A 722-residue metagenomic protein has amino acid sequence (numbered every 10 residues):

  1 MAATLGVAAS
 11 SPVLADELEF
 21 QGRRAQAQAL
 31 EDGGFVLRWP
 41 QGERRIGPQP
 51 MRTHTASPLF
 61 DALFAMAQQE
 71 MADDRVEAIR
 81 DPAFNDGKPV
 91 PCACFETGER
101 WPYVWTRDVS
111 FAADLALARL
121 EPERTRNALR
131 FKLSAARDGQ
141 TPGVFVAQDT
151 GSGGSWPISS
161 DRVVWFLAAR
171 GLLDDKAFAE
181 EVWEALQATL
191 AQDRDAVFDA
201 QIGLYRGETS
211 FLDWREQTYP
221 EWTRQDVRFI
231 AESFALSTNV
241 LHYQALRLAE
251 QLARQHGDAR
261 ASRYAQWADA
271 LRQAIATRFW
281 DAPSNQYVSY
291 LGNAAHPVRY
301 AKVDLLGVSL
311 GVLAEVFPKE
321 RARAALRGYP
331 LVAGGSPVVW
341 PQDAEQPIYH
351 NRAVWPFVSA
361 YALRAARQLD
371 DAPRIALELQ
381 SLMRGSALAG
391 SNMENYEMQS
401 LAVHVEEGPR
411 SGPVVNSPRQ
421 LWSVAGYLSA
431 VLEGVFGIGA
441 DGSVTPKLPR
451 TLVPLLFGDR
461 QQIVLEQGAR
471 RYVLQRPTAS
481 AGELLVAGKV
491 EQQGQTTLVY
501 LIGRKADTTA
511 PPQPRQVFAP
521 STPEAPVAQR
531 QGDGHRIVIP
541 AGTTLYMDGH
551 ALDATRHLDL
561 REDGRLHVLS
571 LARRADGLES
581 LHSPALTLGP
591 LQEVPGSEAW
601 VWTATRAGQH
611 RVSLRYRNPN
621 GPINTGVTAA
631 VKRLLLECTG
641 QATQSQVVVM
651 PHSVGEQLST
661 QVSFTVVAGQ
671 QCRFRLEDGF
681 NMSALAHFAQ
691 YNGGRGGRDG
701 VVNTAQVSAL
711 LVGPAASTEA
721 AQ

Functional and structural regions predicted by a protein language model:
G6-P102, K176-A179, Q187-D195, Q251-R260 (+5 more regions): Acidic/polar, glycine-enriched structural segments that form the non-catalytic walls/loops of the carbohydrate-binding
F20, H54-Y103, N127-S155, F198-S233 (+7 more regions): Extended glycan-interaction surfaces of carbohydrate-active proteins
L59-A67, E121-S134, A177-A196, L241 (+6 more regions): Extended, well-ordered alpha-helical scaffold segments
P102-T209, A235-Y243, A353-Q380, E406-G437: Aromatic-rich carbohydrate-recognition surfaces in CAZymes
A365-Q368, P373-G534: Non-catalytic C-terminal accessory modules of carbohydrate-active enzymes
L484, I539-A551: Change to "...patches in solvent-exposed regions of secreted, membrane-anchored, or virion-exposed structural
G532, V538-T544, A607, N618-N620: Short proline/glycine-enriched turn/loop motifs at strand-loop junctions of beta-rich domains
H557-R565, L571-Q722: Extracytoplasmic
